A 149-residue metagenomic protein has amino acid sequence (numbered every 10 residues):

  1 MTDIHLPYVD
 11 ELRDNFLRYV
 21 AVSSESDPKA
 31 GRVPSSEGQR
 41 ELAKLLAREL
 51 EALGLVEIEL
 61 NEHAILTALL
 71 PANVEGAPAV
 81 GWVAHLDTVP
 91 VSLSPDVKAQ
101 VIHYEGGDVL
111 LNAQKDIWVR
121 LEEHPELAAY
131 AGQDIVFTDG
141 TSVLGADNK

Functional and structural regions predicted by a protein language model:
M1-I4, F16-R18, Y104-L110: Short charge-dense sequence patches
D3, V9-E37, V136-F137: N-terminal capping segment at the start of a domain
H5-L6, K44, G54-L55, E122-E123 (+1 more regions): Intrinsically disordered, low-complexity segments enriched in polar/charged residues with Gly/Pro, especially when
G31-A77, G81-V83, D87, S94-I102: A non-catalytic alpha/beta surface segment that caps or lines the substrate-entry region of metallo-dependent hydrolase
A77-K149: Active-site metal-coordination/substrate-binding segment of hydrolases, especially metallo-dependent peptidases
